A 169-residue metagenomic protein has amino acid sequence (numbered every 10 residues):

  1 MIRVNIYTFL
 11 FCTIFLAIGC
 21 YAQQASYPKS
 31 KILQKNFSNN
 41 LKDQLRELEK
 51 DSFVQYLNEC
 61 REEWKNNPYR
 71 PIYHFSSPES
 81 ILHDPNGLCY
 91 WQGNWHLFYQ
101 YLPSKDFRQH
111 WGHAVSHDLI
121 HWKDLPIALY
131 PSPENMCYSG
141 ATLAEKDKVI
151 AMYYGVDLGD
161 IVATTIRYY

Functional and structural regions predicted by a protein language model:
M1-F9: Bacterial N-terminal signal peptides that target proteins for export
T8-A17: Bacterial N-terminal signal peptides
A25-Y169: Beta-rich carbohydrate-recognition and catalytic domains
